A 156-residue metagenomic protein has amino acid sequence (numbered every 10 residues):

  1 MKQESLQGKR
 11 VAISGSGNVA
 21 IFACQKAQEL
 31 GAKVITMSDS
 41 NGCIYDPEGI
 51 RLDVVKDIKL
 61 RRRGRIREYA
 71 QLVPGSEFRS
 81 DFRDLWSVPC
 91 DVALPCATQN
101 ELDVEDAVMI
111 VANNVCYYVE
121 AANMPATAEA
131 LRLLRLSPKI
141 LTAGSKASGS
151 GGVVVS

Functional and structural regions predicted by a protein language model:
M1-S87: Glycine-rich phosphate/diphosphate-binding loop of Rossmann-like nucleotide-binding domains
I13, T36-D39, F78, L94-P95 (+2 more regions): General beta-strand structural signal in soluble alpha/beta enzymes
I21, C90-V92, C96: Charge-patterned, long linear interaction tracts outside catalytic cores
L85-V92, N114: Short acidic/histidine-rich motifs immediately flanking catalytic phosphotransfer sites in two-component signaling
A97-S156: Rossmann-fold NAD(P)-binding glycine/threonine-rich loop
